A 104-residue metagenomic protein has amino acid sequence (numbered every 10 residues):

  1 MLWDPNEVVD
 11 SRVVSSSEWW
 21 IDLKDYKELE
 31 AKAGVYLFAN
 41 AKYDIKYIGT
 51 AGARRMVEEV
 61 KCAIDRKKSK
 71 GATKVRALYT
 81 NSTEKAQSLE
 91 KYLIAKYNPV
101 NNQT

Functional and structural regions predicted by a protein language model:
M1-M56, E84-Y92: GIY-YIG nuclease catalytic motif and its immediate N-terminal context
I45-I48, T73-N81: A short, exposed loop/beta-hairpin motif centered on an aromatic-Gly-Thr core
R55-K67: Basic, amphipathic alpha-helical patches used to engage nucleic acids or provide basic targeting signals, exemplified
A95: Acidic, divalent-metal-binding catalytic cores of TOPRIM and closely related two-metal-ion phosphodiester/pyrophosphate
P99-T104: Coupling/hinge elements of helicase-like and P-loop NTPase modules
